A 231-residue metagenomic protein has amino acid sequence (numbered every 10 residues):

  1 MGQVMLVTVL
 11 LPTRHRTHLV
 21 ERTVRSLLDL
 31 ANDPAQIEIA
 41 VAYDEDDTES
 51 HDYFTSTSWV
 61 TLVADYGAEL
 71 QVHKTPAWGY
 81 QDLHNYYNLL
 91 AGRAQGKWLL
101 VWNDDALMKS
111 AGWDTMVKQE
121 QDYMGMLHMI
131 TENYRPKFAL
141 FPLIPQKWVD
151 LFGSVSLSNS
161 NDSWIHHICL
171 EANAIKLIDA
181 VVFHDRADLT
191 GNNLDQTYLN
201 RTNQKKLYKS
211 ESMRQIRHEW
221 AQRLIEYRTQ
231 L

Functional and structural regions predicted by a protein language model:
R25-Q36: Short, acidic, metal-binding catalytic loop of nucleotide-sugar glycosyltransferases
A35-T48, H73-A77: Short beta-strand/loop segment that forms part of the nucleotide-sugar
V41-W59, L107: A conserved acidic beta->alpha catalytic loop
Y87-W98: Active-site nucleotide-sugar/metal-binding loop of Leloir-type enzymes
G96-L107: Short beta-strand-to-loop acidic/aromatic patch adjacent to the donor-nucleotide binding site
A111-M126: Conserved donor-nucleotide/metal-binding helix-loop-beta segment in metal-dependent transferases, i.e., the alpha-helix
G125-F141: Short beta-strand-to-loop element that shapes/binds the nucleotide-sugar donor at the catalytic cleft/hinge
S163-L231: C-terminal catalytic/acceptor-binding lobe
